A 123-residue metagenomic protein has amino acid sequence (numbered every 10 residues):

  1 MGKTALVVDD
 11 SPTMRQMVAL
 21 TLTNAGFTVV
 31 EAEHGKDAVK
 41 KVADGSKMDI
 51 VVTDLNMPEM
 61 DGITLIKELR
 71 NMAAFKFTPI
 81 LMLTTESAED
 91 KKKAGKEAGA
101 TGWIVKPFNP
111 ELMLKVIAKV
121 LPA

Functional and structural regions predicted by a protein language model:
Q16-N24: Charged docking surfaces used in two-component/phosphorelay signaling
E31-K40, G62: Helix N-cap/capping motif at the beta->alpha junctions
K40, I63-K76: Short amphipathic alpha-helix used as the core "switch/output" element in two-component signaling
S46-V52: Active-site beta3 strand of CheY-like receiver
D54, T84: Active-site residues of response regulator receiver
M57: Receiver (REC) domain active-site loop signature in two-component systems and cognate sites in sensor histidine kinases
T64, S87-G102, K115: Alpha4 helix (beta4-alpha4-beta5 surface) of REC/receiver domains from two-component response regulators
F108-I117: C-terminal output helix
